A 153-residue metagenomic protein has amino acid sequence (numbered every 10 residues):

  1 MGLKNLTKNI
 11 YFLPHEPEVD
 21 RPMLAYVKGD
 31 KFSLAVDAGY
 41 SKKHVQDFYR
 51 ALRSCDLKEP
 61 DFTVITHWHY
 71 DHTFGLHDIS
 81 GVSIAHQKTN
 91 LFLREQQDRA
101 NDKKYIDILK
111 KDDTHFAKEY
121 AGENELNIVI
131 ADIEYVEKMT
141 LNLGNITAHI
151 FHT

Functional and structural regions predicted by a protein language model:
L3-R50: Conserved beta-strand hairpin/beta-sheet module of binuclear metal-dependent hydrolase folds, prominently
K4-N5, T73-S80, L141-L143: Short loop/helix-cap segments at secondary-structure boundaries that form the rim of catalytic
N5, R94-H152: Metallo-beta-lactamase
N9, V27, D37, L52 (+4 more regions): Divalent metal-coordination and catalytic microenvironments
D30-L34, C55-K58, T147: Short, surface-exposed connector motifs at secondary-structure boundaries
L34-A38, F62-V64, I150: Short catalytic-loop micro-motif centered on adjacent basic/acidic residues
K43-T89: Active-site metal-binding motif and surrounding structural segment of the metallo-beta-lactamase
